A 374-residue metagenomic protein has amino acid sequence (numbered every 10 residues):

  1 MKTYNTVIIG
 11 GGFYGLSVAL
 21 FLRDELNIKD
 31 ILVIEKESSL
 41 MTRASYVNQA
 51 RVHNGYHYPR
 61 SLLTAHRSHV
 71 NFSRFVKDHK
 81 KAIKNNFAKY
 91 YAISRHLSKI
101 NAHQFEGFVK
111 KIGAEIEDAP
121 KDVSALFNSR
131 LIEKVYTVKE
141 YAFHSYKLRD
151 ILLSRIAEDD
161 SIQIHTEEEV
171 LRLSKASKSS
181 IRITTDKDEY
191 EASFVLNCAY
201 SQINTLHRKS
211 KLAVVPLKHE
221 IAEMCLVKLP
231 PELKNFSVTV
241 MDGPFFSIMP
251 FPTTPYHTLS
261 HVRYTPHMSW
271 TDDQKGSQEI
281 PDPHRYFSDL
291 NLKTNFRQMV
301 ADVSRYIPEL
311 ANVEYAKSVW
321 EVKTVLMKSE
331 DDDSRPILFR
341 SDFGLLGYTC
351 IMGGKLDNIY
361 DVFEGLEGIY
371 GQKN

Functional and structural regions predicted by a protein language model:
M1-Y14, L32: Beta1/beta-strand and adjacent pyrophosphate-binding region of the FAD-binding site in flavoprotein oxidoreductases
Y4, T185-F194: Core beta-strand elements of the Rossmann-like FAD/NAD(P) dinucleotide-binding domain in flavoenzyme oxidoreductases
R23-Y46: Glycine-rich FAD pyrophosphate-binding loop
Q49-A125, S129-K134, F287: Dinucleotide-binding Rossmann-like beta1-alpha1 core, especially the glycine-rich loop that anchors the ADP
A92-T166, R172-S179, S329-S341: Flavin (FAD/FMN) cofactor-binding and adjacent substrate-gating region of FAD-dependent oxidoreductase domains
K147, Q298-N374: C-terminal catalytic lobe of FAD-dependent flavoproteins
A192-V240, F251-P255, Q372-K373: Central helical "cap/lid" subdomain
H267-V322: Flavin-binding catalytic cores
